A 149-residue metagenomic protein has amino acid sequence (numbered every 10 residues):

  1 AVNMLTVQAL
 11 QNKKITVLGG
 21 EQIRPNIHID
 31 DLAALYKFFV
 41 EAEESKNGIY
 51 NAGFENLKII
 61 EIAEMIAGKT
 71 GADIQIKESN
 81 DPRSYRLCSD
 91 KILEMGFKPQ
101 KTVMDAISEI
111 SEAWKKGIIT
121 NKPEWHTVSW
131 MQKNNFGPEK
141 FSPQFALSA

Functional and structural regions predicted by a protein language model:
A1-P25, I29-A33, K37-F38, I59 (+1 more regions): NAD(P)-dependent short-chain dehydrogenase/reductase
Q8, L35, M65, M95 (+2 more regions): Generic alpha-helical secondary-structure signal
A9-K13, A42-E44, T70-A72, G96 (+1 more regions): A general structural signal marking secondary-structure boundaries and capping sites
K14-V17, F39-A52, G117-H126: Core catalytic loop region at the nicotinamide-binding pocket of NAD(P)H-dependent oxidoreductases
P25, E55, P99: Aromatic-acidic/polar surface patches that form glycan- and anion
I29, I60, N80-P99, D105 (+2 more regions): Conserved C-terminal active-site "lid" loop/helix of NAD(P)H-dependent oxidoreductases that clamps the redox cofactor
L35-F38, A42-D90, F145: Mid/C-terminal beta-alpha module of Rossmann-like enzyme folds, strongest in SDR-family dehydrogenases/epimerases
V103-A149: Amphipathic terminal alpha-helices
